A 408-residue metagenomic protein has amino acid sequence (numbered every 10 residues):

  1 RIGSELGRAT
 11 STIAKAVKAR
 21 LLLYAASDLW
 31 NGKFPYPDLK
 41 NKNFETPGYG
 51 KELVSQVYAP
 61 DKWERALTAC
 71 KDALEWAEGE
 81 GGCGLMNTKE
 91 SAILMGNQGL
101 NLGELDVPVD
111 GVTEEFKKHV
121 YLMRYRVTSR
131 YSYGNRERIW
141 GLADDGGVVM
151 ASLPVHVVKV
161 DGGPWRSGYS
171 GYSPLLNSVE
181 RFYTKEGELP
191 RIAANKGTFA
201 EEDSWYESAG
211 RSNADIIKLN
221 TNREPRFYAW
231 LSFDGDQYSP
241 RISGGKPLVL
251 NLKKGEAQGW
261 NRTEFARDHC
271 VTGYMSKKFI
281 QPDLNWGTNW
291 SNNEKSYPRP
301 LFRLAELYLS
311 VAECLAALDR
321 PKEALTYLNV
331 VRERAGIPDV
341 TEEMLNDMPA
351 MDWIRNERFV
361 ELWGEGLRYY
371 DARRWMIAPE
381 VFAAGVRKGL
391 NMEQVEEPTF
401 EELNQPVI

Functional and structural regions predicted by a protein language model:
R1-S167, G187-I408: Acidic/polar-rich alpha-helix caps and helix-coil junctions
Y172-L176, I408: Helix N-cap / beta->alpha transition motif
F182: Extended substrate-binding grooves/exosites of carbohydrate-active enzymes
